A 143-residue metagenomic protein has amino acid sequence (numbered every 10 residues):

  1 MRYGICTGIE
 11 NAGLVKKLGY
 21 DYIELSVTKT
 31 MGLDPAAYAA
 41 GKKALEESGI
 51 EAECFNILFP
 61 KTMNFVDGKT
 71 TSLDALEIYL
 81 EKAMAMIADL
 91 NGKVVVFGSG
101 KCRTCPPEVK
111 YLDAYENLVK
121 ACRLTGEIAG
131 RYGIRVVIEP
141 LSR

Functional and structural regions predicted by a protein language model:
M1-Y3: Extreme N-terminal starter segment of soluble prokaryotic enzymes
C6-G13, S26-A40, M63-F65, R103-P106 (+1 more regions): Acidic-and-aromatic substrate-binding clefts and catalytic sites of carbohydrate-active enzymes
G8, I57, G100: Histidine-centered beta-alpha loop that forms part of the nucleotide-sugar donor binding/catalytic region in diverse
A12-G19, P35-N56, K82-G92, G126-Y132: Acidic (Asp/Glu)-rich catalytic clusters
L18-Y20, A37-A40, G68-K69, V109-L112: Short, glycine/charged-enriched secondary-structure capping and boundary segments
Y22-E24, C54-N56, V96, V137: Conserved beta-strand positions in the central sheet of alpha/beta enzyme cores
I57-M63: Aromatic-lined carbohydrate-binding surfaces of glycoside hydrolases
V66-R143: Active-site acidic/histidine proton-transfer and metal-coordination neighborhood in alpha/beta enzyme cores
